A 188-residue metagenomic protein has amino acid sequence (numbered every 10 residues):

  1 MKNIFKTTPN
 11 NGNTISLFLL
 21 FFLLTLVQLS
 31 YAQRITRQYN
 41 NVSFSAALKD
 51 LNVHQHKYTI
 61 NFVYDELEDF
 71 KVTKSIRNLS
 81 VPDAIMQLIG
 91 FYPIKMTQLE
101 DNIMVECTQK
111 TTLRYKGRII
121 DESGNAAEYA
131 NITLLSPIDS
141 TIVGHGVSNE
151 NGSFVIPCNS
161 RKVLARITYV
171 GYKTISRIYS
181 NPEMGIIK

Functional and structural regions predicted by a protein language model:
M1-Q38, L51: Bacterial Sec-dependent N-terminal signal peptides
S30-D50, F62-M86, C107-R114, I156-C158: Short acidic/polar beta-strand-loop edge motifs in secreted extracellular and Gram-negative envelope-associated
G90-I94, T141, L164-I178: A short, solvent-exposed loop/turn motif at the edges and junctions of modular extracellular/periplasmic domains
D101-Q109, S180-K188: Extracellular beta-sheet/turn segments enriched in Thr/Pro/Gly and aliphatic residues
K116-E128: Structural motif
N125-A127, V155-V163, Y179-N181: Short Pro-Gly-centered beta-turn/loop motif in secreted/extracellular proteins
A130-P137, L164-A165: Hydrophobic beta-strand segments
I138-S153: Short, acidic Ser/Thr/Gly-rich low-complexity loop/linker segments typical of extracellular and cell-surface proteins
